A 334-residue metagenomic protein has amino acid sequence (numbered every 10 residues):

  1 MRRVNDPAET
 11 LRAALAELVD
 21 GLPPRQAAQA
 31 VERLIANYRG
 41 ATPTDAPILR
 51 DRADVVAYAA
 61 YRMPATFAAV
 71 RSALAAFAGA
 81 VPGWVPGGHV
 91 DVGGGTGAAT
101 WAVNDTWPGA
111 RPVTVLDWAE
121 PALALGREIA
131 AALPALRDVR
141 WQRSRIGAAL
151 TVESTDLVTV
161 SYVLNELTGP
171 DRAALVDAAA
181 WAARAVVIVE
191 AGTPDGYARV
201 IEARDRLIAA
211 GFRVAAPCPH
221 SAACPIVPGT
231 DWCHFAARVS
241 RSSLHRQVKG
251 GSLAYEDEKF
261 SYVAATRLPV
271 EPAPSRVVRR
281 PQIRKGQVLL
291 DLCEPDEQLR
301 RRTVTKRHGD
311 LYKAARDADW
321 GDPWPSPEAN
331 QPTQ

Functional and structural regions predicted by a protein language model:
M1-D45: N-terminal auxiliary segments of SAM/dcSAM-dependent transferases
A46-A73: Class I SAM-dependent methyltransferase Rossmann-like catalytic core, especially the SAM/SAH-binding loop
V85-G95: Conserved class I S-adenosyl-L-methionine
T96-G109: Conserved SAM-binding loop of SAM-dependent methyltransferases across substrates and taxa, primarily the Class I
A119: Conserved SAM/SAH-binding beta-strand->alpha-helix loop
D156-P170: A short SAM/SAH-binding and catalytic strip from SAM-dependent methyltransferases
A183-G192: Conserved beta-strand signature within the Rossmann-like core of class I S-adenosyl-L-methionine
Q247-Q334: C-terminal lobe and adjacent flexible extensions of AdoMet/dcAdoMet transferase-like proteins
